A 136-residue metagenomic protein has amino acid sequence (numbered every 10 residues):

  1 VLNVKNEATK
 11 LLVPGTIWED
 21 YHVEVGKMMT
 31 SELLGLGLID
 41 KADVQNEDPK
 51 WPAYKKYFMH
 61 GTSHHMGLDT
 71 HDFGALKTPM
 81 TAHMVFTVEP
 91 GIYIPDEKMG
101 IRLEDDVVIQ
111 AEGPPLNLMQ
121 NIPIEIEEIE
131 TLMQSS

Functional and structural regions predicted by a protein language model:
V1-S136: Active-site neighborhoods and metal-handling regions in enzymes and metal-associated proteins
